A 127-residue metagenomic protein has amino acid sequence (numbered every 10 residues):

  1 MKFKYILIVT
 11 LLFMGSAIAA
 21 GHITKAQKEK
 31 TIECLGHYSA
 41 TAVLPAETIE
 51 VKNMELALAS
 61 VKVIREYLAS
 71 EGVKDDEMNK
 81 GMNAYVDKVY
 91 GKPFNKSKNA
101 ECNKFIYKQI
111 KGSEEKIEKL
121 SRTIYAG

Functional and structural regions predicted by a protein language model:
F3-M14: Sec-dependent N-terminal signal peptides
I8, I23-T24, G91: Residues embedded in well-ordered secondary-structure elements
S16, T31-I32, N99: A generic alpha-helix preference that emphasizes hydrophobic side chains
A17-G21: Boundary at the C-terminal end of the N-terminal hydrophobic targeting segment
I23-V73: Short N-proximal segments of mature Sec-exported proteins
N53-G127: Compact alpha-helical subdomains of small soluble proteins
